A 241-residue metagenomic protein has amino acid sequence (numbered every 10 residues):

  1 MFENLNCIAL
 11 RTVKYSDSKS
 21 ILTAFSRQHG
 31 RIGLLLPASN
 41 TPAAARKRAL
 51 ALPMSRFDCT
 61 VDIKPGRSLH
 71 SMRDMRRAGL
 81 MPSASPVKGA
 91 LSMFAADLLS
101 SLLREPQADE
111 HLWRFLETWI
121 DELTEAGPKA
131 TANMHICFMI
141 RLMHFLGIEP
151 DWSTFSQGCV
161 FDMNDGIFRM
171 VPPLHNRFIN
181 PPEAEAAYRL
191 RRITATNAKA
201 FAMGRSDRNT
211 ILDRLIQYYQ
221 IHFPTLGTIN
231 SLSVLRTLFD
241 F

Functional and structural regions predicted by a protein language model:
M1-I21, F25-F241: Non-catalytic alpha-helical scaffolds and adjoining flexible linkers that form interface surfaces for assembly
